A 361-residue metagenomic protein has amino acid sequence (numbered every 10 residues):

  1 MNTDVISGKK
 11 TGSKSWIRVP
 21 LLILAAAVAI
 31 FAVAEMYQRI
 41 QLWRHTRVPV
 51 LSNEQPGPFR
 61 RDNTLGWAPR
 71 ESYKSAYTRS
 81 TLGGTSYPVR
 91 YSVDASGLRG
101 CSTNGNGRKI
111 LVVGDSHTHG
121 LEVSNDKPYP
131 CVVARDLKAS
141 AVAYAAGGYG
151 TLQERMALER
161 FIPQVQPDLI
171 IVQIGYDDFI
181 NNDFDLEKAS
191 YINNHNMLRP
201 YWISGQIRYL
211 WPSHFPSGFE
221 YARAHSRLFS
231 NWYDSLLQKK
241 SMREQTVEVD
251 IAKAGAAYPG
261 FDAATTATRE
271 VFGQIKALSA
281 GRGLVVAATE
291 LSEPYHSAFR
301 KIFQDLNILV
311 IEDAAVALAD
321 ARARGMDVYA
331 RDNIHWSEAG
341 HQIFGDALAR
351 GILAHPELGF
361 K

Functional and structural regions predicted by a protein language model:
M1-K10, F360-K361: Short, intrinsically disordered terminal tails adjacent to the first/last structured region
K9-A27: N-terminal Sec-pathway targeting helices
P20, V33, A330-K361: Histidine-centered active-site loop/cap adjacent to the catalytic His in serine esterases/O-acetyl transfer systems
I30-T46: Membrane-interface motif at the C-terminal end of an N-terminal transmembrane signal
L42-R135, A139, A317-R322, D327-V328 (+1 more regions): Membrane/wall-proximal cationic-aromatic binding patches
W43-R61, L152-A256: Interaction-surface signature
A143-T151: Short beta->alpha junction loops
L169-N181, D234-A319: Conserved, well-ordered alpha-helix/loop/beta-strand core segments that scaffold catalytic motifs
